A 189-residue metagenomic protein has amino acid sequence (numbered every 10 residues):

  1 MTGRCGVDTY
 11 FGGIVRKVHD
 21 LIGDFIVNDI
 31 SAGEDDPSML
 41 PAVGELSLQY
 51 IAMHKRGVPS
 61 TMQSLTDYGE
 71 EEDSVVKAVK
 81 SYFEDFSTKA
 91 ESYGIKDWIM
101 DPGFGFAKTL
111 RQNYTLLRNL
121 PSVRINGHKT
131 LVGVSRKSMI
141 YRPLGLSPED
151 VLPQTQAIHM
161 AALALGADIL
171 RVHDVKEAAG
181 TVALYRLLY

Functional and structural regions predicted by a protein language model:
M1-C5, G12-G13, D20-T88, S92 (+1 more regions): Active-site-adjacent loop and "lid" segments of alpha/beta metabolic enzymes
F104: Active-site metal-binding loops of divalent metal-dependent hydrolases
